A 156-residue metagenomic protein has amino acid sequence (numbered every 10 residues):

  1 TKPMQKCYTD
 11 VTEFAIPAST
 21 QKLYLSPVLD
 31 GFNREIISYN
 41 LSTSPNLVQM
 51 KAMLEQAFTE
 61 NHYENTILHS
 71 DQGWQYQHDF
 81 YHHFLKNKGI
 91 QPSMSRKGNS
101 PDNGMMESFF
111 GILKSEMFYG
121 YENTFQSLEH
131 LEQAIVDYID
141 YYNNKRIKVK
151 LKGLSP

Functional and structural regions predicted by a protein language model:
T1-P156: Charged DNA-binding/catalytic regions of mobile-element recombinases
